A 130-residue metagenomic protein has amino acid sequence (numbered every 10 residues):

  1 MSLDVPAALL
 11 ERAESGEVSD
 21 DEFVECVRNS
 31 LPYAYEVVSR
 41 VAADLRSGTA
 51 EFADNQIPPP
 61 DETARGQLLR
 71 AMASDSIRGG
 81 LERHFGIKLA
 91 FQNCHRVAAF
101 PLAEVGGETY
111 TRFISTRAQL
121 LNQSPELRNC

Functional and structural regions predicted by a protein language model:
M1-C130: Fe(II)/2-oxoglutarate oxygenase catalytic core
